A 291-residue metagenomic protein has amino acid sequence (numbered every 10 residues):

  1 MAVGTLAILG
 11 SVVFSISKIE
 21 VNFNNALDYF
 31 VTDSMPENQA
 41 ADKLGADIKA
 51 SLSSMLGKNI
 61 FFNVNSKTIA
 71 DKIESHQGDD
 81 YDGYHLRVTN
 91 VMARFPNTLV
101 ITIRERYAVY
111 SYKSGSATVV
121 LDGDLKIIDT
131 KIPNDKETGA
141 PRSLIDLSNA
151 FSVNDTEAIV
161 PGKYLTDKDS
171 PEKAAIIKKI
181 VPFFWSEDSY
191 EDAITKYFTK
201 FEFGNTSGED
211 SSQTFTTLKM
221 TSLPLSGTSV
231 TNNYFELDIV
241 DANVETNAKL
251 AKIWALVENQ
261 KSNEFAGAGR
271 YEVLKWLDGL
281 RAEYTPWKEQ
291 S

Functional and structural regions predicted by a protein language model:
M1-E37, A41, G45-D47, S51-V64 (+2 more regions): Charged, solvent-exposed interaction patches on well-folded alpha/beta domains that mediate macromolecular contacts
